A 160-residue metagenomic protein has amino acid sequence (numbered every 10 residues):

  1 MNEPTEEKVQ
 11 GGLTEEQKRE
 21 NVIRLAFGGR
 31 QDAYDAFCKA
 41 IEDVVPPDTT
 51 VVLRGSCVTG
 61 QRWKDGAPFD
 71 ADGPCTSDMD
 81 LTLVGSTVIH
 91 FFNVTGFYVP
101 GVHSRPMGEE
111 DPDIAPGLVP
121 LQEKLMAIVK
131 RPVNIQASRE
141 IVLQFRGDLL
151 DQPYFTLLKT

Functional and structural regions predicted by a protein language model:
N2-S77, V84-T160: Catalytic core of pol beta-like nucleotidyltransferases
